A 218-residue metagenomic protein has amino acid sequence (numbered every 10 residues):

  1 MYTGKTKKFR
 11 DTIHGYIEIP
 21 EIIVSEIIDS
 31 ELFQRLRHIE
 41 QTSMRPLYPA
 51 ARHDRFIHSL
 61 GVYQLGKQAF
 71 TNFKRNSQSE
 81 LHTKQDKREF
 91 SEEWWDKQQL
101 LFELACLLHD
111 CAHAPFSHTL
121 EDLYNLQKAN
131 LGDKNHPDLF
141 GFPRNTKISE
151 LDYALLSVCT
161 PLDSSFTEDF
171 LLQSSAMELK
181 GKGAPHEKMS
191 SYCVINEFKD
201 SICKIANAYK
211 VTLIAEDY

Functional and structural regions predicted by a protein language model:
M1-L104, A114-Y218: Sequence-structural signature of the catalytic-core scaffold of metal-dependent phosphohydrolases that act on
